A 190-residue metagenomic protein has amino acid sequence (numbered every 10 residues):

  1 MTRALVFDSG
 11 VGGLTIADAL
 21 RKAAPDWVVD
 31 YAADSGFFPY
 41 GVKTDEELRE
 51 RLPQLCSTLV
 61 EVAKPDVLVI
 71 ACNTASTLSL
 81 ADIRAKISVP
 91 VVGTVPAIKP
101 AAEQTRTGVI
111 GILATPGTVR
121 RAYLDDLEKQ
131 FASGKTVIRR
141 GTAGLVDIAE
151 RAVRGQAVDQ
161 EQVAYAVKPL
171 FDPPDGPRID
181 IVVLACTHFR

Functional and structural regions predicted by a protein language model:
M1-R190: Non-catalytic structural scaffold of enzyme domains
